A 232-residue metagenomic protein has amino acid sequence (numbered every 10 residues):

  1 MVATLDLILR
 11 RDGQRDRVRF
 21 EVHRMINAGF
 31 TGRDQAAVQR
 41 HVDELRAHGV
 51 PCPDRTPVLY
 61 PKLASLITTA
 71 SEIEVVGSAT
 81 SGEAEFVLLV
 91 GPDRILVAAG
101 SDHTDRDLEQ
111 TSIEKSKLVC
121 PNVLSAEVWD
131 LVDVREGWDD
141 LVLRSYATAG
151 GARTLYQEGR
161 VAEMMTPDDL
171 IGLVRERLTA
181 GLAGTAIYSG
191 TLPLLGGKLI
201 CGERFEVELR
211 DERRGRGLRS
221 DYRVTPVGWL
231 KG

Functional and structural regions predicted by a protein language model:
M1-L182, A186, P193-G232: Catalytic-core "active-site belt" of small-molecule-metabolizing enzymes, emphasizing His/Asp/Glu-rich regions
